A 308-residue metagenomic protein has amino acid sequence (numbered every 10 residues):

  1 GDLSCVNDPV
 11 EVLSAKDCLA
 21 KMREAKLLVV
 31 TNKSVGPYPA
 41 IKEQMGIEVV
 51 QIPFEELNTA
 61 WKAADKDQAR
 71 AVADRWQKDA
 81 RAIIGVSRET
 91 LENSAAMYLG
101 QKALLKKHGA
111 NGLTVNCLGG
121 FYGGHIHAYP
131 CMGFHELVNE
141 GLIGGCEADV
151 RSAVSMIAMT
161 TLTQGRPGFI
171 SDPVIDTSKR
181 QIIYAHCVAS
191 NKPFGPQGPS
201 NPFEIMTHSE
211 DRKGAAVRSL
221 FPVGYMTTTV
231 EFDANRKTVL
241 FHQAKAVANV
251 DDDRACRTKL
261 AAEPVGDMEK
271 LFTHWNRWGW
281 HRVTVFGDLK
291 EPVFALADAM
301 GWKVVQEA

Functional and structural regions predicted by a protein language model:
G1-S4, V29, V50-I52, G112-V115 (+2 more regions): General beta-strand structural signal in soluble alpha/beta enzymes
D2-S34, P167-N191: Internal, active-site/partner-interface "lid" segment
L13-I126: A charged, amphipathic alpha-helical module
E43-I52, Q164-G165, W302-Q306: Structural alpha-beta junctions
A95-K102, K106-G112, N116, Y122 (+1 more regions): A conserved active-site cap/scaffold subdomain adjacent to cofactor or substrate pockets
H127-G141: Acidic catalytic cores of enzymes that act on phosphate-bearing nucleotides/polynucleotides
G141-D252: C-terminal catalytic subdomain
E210-A308: Extended hydrophobic packing segments that form well-structured cores
